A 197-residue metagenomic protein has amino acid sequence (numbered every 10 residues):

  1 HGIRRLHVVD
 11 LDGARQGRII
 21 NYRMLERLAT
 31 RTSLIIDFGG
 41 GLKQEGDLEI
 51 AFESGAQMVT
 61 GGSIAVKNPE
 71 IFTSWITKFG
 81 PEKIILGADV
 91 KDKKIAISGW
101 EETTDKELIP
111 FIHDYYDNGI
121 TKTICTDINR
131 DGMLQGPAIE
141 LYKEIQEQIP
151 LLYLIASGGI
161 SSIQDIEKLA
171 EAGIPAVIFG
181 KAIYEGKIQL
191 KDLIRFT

Functional and structural regions predicted by a protein language model:
R5-R23, S63, C125-Q135: Glycine-rich, proline-tolerant flexible connector loops at the mouths of alpha/beta enzymes
H7-D10, D37, T60-G61, I85 (+2 more regions): Conserved beta-strand positions in the central sheet of alpha/beta enzyme cores
L11-D12, G41-K43, I64, D89-K93 (+4 more regions): Active-site beta-loop-alpha junctions enriched in small/polar residues
I19-E26, E101-P110, Q135-K143: Charged helix-capping and loop-helix junction motifs
Y22, E45, V66-P69, D105-I109 (+3 more regions): Structural motif corresponding to alpha-helix initiation and N-cap regions
M24, A29-V59, E140-F179: Catalytic cores of alpha/beta
A56-D131: Conserved anion-binding
E70-F79, E167-T197: C-terminal helical cap(s) of enzyme catalytic domains, especially alpha/beta-barrels
